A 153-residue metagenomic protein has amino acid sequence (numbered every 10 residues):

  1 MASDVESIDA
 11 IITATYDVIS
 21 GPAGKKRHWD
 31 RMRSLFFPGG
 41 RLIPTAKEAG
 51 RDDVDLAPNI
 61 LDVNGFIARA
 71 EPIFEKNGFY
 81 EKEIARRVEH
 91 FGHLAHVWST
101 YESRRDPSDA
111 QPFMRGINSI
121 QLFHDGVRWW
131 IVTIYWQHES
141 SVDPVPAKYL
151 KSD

Functional and structural regions predicted by a protein language model:
M1-L35, K151-D153: Short, low-complexity N-terminal intrinsically disordered segments enriched in polar/charged residues
I19, F36, Y101-S103, Y135-H138: Short beta-strand segments enriched in hydrophobic/aromatic residues within well-folded beta-rich domains
W29-A46, K148: N-terminal leader/targeting helix
G39-G40, L94, S119, R128: Structural motif
R41-L42, A46-D109: Surface-exposed, charged secondary-structure patches
R115-P144: Short beta-strand edge/turn micro-motifs at domain boundaries
V142-D153: Acidic/histidine-enriched, glycine/proline-rich intrinsically disordered or flexible terminal extensions
